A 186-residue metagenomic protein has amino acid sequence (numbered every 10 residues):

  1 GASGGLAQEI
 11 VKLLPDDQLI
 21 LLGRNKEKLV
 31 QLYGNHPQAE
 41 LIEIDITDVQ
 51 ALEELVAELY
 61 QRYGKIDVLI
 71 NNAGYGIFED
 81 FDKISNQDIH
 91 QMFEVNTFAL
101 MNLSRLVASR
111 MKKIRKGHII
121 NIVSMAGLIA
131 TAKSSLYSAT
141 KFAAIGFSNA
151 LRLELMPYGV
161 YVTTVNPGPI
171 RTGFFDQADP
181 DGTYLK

Functional and structural regions predicted by a protein language model:
S3-G4: Conserved glycine-rich cofactor-binding loop
P15-V30: Conserved glycine-rich Rossmann-like NAD(P)H-binding loop of the short-chain dehydrogenase/reductase
H36-Q50: Rossmann-fold cofactor-recognition segment
D80-F81, S85-Q91: Substrate-binding pocket helix/loop in short-chain dehydrogenase/reductase
S104, T140: Active-site helix of classical SDR
S124: Residue(s) in the substrate-gating loop at a strand-loop-helix junction that position the organic substrate next
P157-K186: SDR active-site lid
